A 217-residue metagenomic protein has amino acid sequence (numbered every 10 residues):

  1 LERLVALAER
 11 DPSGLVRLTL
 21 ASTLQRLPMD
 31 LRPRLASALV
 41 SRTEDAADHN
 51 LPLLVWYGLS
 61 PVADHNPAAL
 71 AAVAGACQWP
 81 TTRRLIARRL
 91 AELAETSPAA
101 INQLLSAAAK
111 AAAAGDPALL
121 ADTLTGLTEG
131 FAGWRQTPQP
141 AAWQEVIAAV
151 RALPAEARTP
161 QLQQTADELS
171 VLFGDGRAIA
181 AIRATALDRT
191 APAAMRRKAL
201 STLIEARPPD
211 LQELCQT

Functional and structural regions predicted by a protein language model:
L1-T217: Long, ordered, helix-rich scaffold segments
